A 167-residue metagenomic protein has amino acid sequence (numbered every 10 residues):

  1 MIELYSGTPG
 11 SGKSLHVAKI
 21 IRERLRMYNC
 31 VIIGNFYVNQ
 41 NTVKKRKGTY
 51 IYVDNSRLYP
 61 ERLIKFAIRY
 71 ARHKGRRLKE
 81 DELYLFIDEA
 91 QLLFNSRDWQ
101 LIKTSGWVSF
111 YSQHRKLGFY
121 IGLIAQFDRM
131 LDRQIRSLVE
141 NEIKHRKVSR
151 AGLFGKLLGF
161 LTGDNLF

Functional and structural regions predicted by a protein language model:
M1-L25: Glycine-rich P-loop/Walker A and Walker A-like loops and their local beta1-loop-alpha1 context in P-loop NTPases
E23-M27, R76-K79, S112-L117: Conserved catalytic network of the ASCE P-loop NTPase/AAA+ motor domain
N29-C30, D81-Y84, K116-L123: Loop/turn-to-beta-strand initiation segments
N29-V38: Short beta-strand-centered segment that lines the nucleotide-binding/catalytic pocket of NTP-utilizing
N39-K47, D132-R136: Short loop/helix-cap segments at secondary-structure boundaries that form the rim of catalytic
V43-R77: Short glycine-rich substrate-engagement loop in P-loop NTPases that contacts/grips substrate
K65-D98: P-loop NTPase motor-domain active sites and their immediate coupling elements
A90-F167: Replace "adjacent to P-loop NTPase cores in ATP/GTP-dependent enzymes" with "adjacent to NTP-binding cores
